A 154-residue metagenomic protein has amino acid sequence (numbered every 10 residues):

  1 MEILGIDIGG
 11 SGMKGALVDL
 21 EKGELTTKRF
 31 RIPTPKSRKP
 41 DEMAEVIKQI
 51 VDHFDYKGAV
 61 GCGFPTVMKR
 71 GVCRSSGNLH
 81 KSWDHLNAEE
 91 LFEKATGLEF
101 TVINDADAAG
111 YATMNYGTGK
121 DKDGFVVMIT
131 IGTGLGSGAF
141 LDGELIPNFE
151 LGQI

Functional and structural regions predicted by a protein language model:
E2-L4, A16-L20, T27-K28, S37-D41 (+4 more regions): Glycine/GP-enriched mid-protein hinge/lid loop-to-helix segment characteristic of carbohydrate kinases
G5, G61-G63: Short, well-ordered beta-strand segments
I6-M13: Asp-based phosphoryl-transfer active-site loop
G10, K22-E24: Short coil turn/linker residues within repeat-based beta-strand modules
S11, P65-M68, G132-G136: Short glycine-rich anion-binding loops that position phosphate/pyrophosphate groups of nucleotides and phosphorylated
K28, P35-K48, D52, Y56-V60 (+1 more regions): Glycine-rich phosphate-binding loop and adjoining helix at the ATP-binding site of ATP-dependent phosphoryl-transfer
